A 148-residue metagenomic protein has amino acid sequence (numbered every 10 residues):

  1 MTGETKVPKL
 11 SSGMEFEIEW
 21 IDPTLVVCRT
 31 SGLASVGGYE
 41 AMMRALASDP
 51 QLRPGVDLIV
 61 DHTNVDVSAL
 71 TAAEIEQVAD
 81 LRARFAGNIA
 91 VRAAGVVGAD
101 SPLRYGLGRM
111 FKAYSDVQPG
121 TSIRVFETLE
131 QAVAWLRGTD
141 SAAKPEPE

Functional and structural regions predicted by a protein language model:
T2-E148: Amphipathic, Lys/Arg-enriched alpha-helical "gate/interface" segment within cytosolic domains that mediates
